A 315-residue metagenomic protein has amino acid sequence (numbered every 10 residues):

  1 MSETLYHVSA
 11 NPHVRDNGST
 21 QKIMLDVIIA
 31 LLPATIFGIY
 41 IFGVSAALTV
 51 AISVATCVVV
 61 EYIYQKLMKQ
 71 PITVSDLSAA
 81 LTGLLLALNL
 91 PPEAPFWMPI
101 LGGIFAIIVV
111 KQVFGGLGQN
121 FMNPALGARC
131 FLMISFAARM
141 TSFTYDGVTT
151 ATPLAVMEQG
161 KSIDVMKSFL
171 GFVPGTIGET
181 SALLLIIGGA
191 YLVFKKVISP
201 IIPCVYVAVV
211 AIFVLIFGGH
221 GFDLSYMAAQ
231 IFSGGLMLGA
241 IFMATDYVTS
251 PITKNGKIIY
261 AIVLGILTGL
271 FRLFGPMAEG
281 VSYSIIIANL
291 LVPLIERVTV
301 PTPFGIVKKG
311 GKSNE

Functional and structural regions predicted by a protein language model:
M1-I23, F274-E315: Cytosolic-side transmembrane-helix boundaries in multi-pass membrane proteins
M1-V54, V58, E315: N-terminal signal-anchor module of multipass membrane proteins
N11, V59-P71, I107-Q119, N123 (+2 more regions): C-terminal ends of transmembrane helices
D26-A34, T49-E61, S78-G83, A87 (+14 more regions): Alpha-helical transmembrane segments in multi-pass membrane proteins
G43-T56, E93-G102, S168, F172-A182 (+1 more regions): Structural signature of hydrophobic alpha-helical transmembrane segments
A79, L84-G147: Membrane-interface helix-loop-helix junctions at boundaries between adjacent transmembrane segments
G118-I186: Long hydrophobic alpha-helical segments that form multi-pass transmembrane helix bundles in integral membrane proteins
F121, A125, A228-G235, K257 (+1 more regions): Loop-to-transmembrane alpha-helix initiation sites
